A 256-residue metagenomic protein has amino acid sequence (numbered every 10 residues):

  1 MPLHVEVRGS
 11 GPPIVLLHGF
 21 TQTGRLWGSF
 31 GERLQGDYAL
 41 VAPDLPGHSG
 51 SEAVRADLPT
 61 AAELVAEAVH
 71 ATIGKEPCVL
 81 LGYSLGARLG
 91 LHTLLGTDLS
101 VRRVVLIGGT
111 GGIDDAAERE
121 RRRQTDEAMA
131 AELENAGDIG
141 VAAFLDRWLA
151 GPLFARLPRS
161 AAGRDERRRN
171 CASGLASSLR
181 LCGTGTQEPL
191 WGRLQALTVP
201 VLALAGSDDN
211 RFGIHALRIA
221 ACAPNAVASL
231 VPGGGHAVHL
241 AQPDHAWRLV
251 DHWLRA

Functional and structural regions predicted by a protein language model:
L3-E52: Conserved HGGG/HGGXW glycine-rich cap/lid loop of the alpha/beta-hydrolase fold
G28-E32, V41-L81, R248-D251: Active-site loop/oxyanion-hole signature of alpha/beta-hydrolase fold enzymes
G82-G86, G90: Gly/Ala-rich beta-loop-alpha elbow adjacent to hydrolase catalytic centers
L95, R102-L133: Flexible "cap/lid" loop of the alpha/beta hydrolase fold
E120, E134-R193: Conserved alpha/beta-hydrolase catalytic His-Asp/Glu region
L197, A203-A205: Short beta-strand/loop motif that positions the catalytic acidic residue of the alpha/beta-hydrolase fold
N210-H215: Conserved alpha/beta-hydrolase "acid-adjacent" motif
G234-P243, W247: Catalytic histidine-centered segment of alpha/beta-hydrolase-like enzymes
